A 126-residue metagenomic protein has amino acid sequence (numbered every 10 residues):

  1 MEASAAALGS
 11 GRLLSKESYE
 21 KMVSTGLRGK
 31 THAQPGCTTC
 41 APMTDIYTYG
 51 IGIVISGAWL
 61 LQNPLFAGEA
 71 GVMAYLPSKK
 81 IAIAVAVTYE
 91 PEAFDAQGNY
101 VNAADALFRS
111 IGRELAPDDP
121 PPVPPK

Functional and structural regions predicted by a protein language model:
M1-K126: Catalytic loop of the DD-peptidase/beta-lactamase superfamily, centered on the K-T-G motif and neighboring
